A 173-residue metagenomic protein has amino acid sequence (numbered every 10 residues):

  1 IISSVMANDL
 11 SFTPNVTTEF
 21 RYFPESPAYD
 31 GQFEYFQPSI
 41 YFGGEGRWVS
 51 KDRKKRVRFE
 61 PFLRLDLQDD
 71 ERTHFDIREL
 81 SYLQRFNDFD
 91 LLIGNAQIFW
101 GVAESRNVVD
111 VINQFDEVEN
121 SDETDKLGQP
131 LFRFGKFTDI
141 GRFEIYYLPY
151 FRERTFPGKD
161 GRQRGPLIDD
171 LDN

Functional and structural regions predicted by a protein language model:
I1-D9, D160: Cleavable N-terminal export/targeting peptides
N8, F36-P38, H74, K126: Residue-level preference for beta-strand/loop junctions
N8-S26, K55-F59: Transmembrane beta-strand segments of Gram-negative outer membrane beta-barrel proteins
F20-S39: Surface-exposed strand-loop-strand hairpins of Gram-negative outer-membrane beta-barrel proteins
Q37-I40, R53-K55: Outer-membrane beta-barrel translocator/receptor signature
Y41-G46: Histidine-anchored nucleotide/phosphate-binding helix
R47-Q163: Outer membrane beta-barrel
R162-N173: Surface-exposed beta-loop-beta
